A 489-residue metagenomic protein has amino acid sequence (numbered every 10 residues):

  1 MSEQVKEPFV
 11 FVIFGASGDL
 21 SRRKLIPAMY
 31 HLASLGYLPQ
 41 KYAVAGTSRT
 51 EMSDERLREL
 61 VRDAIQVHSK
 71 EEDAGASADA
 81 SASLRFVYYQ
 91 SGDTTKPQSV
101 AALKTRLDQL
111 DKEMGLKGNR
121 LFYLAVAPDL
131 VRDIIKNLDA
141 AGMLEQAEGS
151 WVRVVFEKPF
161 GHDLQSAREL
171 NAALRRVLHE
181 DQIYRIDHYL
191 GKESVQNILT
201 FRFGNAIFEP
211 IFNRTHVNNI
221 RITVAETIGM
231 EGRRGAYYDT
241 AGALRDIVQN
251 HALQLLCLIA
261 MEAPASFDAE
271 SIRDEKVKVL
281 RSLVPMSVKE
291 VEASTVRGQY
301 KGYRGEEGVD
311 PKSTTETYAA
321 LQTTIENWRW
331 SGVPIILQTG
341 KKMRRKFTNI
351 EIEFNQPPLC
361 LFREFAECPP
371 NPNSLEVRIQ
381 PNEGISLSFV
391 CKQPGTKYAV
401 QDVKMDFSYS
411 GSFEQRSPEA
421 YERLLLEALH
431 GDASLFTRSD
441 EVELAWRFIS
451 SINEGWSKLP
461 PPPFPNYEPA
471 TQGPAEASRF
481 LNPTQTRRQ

Functional and structural regions predicted by a protein language model:
M1-F156, F160-Q489: Secretory/organelle targeting and membrane-embedding segments
